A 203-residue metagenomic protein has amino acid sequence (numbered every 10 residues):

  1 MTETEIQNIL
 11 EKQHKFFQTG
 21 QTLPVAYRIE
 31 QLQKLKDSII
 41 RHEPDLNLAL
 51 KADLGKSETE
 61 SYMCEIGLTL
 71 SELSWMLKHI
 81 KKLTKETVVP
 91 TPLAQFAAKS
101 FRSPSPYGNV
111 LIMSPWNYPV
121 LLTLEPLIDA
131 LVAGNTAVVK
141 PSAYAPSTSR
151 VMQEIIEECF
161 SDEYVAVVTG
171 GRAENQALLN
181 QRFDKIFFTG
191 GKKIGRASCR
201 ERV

Functional and structural regions predicted by a protein language model:
M1-F101: N-terminal Rossmann-like NAD(P)+-binding subdomain of aldehyde/semialdehyde dehydrogenases
H14, I29, A197, E201-V203: Positively charged, low-complexity intrinsically disordered regions
L93-R202: Rossmann-like NAD(P) dinucleotide-binding subdomain of oxidoreductase/dehydrogenase enzymes
